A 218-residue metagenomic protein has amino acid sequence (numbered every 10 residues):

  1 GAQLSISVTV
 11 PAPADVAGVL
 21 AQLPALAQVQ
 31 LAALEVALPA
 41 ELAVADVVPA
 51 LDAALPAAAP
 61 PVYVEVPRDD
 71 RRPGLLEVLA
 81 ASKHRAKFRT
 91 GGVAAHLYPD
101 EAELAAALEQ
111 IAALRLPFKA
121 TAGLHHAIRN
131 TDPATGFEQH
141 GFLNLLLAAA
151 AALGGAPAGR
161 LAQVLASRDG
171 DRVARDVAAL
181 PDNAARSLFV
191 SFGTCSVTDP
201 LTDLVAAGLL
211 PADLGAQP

Functional and structural regions predicted by a protein language model:
G1-P218: Expand to "…catalyze enediolate/carbanion chemistry for C-C bond making/breaking, isomerization, decarboxylation
